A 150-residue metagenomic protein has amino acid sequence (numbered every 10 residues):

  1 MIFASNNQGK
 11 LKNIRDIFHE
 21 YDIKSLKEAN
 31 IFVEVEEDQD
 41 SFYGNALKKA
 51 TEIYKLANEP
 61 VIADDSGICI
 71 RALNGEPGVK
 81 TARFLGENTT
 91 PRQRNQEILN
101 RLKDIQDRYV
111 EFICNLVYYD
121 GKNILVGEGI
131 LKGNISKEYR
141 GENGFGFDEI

Functional and structural regions predicted by a protein language model:
M1-I2, Q8-I150: Anionic-ligand binding patches
